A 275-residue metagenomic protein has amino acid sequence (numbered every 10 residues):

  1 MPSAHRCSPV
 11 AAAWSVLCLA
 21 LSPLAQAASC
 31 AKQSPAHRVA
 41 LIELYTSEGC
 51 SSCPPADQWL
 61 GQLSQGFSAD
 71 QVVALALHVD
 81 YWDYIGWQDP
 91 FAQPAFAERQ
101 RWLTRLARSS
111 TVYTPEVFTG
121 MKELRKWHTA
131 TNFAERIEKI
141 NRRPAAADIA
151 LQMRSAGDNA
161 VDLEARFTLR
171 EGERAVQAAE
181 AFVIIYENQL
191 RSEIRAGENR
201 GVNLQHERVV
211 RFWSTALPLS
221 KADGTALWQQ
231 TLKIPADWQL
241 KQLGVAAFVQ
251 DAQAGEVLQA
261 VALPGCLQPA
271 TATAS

Functional and structural regions predicted by a protein language model:
M1-C7: N-terminal secretory signal peptides that target proteins for export/translocation
H5, V16, A28, E48-S51 (+1 more regions): Secreted/extracellular small peptides and ectodomain modules produced from precursors
S8, L19, A31, S51-P54 (+1 more regions): Secreted/luminal cysteine- and crosslink-motif detector
A11-S22: Bacterial N-terminal signal peptides
P23-A27: Sec/Tat signal peptide C-region and signal peptidase I cleavage site
A28-Y113: Active-site-proximal cofactor/substrate-binding loop regions of enzyme domains
Q88-Y113, K122-S275: Short, conserved sequence motifs used for protein processing/export or organelle targeting and for catalysis
